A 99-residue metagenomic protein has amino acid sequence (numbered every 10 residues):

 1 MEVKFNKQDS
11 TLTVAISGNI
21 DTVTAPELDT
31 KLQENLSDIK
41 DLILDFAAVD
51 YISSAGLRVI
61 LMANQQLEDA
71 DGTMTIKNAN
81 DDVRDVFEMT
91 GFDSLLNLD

Functional and structural regions predicted by a protein language model:
E2-V3, E34: Short leucine-rich amphipathic alpha-helices used at interfaces
V3-L28: STAS-typified acidic loop motif
T22-L95: Amphipathic alpha-helical interaction surfaces in cytosolic regulatory modules
N97-D99: Short acidic-hydrophobic, aromatic-tinged amphipathic segments that line or gate anion-handling sites
